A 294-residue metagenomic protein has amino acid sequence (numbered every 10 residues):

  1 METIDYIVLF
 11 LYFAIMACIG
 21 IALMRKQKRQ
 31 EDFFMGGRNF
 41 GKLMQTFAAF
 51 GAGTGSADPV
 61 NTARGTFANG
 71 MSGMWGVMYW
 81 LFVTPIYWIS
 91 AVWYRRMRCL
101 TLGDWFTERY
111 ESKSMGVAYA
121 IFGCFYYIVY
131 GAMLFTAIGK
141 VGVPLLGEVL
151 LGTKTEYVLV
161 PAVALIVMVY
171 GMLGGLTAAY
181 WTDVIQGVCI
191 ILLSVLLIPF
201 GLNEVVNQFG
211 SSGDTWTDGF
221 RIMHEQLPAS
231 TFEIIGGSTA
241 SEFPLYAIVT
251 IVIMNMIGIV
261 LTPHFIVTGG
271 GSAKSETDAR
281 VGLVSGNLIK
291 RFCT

Functional and structural regions predicted by a protein language model:
M1, M35-F40, M44, N61-W75 (+3 more regions): Loop-to-helix junctions at membrane interfaces in multi-pass transport proteins
M1-P59, G171-G174, L193, S272 (+1 more regions): Membrane-interface "cap" regions at the ends of multi-pass membrane proteins
E2-A22, G36, M44, R64-D104 (+1 more regions): Extracellular loop-to-transmembrane helix junctions
I7, A14-R25, P85-W93, A132-G139 (+2 more regions): Structural signature of transmembrane alpha-helix termini at the membrane-water interface
F13-M16, A52-G53, W80-T84, G123-C124 (+4 more regions): Residue-level recognition of pore/gate-forming positions within transmembrane alpha-helices of multi-pass
A17-Q30, I89-G103, I166-V169, L173-G175 (+1 more regions): Juxtamembrane interface elements at the cytosolic ends of transmembrane helices in multi-pass membrane proteins
F50-G51, M74-M172, T250-G258: Helix-loop-helix module between adjacent transmembrane segments
